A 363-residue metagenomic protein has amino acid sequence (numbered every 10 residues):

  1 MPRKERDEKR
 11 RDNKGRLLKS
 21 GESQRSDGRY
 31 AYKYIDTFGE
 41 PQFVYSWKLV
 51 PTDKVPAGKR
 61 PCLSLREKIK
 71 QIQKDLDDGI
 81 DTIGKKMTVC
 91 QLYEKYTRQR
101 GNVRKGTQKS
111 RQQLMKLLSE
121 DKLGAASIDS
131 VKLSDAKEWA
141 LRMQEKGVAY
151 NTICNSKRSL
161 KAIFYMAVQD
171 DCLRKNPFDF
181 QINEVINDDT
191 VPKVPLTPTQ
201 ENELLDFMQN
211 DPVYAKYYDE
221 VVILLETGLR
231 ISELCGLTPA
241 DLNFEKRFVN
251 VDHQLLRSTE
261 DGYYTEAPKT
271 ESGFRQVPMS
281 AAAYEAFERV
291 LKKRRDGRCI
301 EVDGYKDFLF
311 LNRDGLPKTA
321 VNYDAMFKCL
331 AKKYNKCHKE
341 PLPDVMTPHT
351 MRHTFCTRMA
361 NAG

Functional and structural regions predicted by a protein language model:
M1-M87, Q91, K116, E138: Basic/aromatic DNA-contact patch characteristic of tyrosine site-specific recombinases
R66-Q73, Q112-S119, K157-V168, V221-G228: Short, amphipathic alpha-helical segments that act as regulatory/interfacial helices in nucleotide-processing proteins
K74-D78, Q91-G147, I163-M166: Basic/aromatic-enriched alpha-helical hairpins
M143, I223-L224, R358-A362: Short alpha-helical segment immediately N-terminal to, or the first helix within, an HTH/HTH-like DNA-binding domain
Y150, D206-Y217, V277, K293-F308 (+2 more regions): Short, basic (Lys/Arg/His-rich) helix/loop patches that form interaction surfaces in the mid-to-C-terminal regions
C154, Q169, L173-K175, D179-L237 (+4 more regions): Basic, Lys/Arg- and aromatic-enriched nucleic-acid-binding interface segment
V168-P177, F244-K246, H253, L291-E301 (+1 more regions): Proline-centered turn/helix-capping motifs that create local helix->coil transitions or kinks
L237-R295: Conserved tyrosine-mediated DNA breakage-rejoining catalytic core shared by Y-recombinases
